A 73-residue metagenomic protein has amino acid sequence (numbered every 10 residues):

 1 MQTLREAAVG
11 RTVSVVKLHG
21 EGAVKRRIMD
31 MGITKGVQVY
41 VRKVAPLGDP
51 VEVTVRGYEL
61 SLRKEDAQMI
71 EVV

Functional and structural regions predicted by a protein language model:
M1-V73: Compact, glycine-rich, soluble single-domain proteins
